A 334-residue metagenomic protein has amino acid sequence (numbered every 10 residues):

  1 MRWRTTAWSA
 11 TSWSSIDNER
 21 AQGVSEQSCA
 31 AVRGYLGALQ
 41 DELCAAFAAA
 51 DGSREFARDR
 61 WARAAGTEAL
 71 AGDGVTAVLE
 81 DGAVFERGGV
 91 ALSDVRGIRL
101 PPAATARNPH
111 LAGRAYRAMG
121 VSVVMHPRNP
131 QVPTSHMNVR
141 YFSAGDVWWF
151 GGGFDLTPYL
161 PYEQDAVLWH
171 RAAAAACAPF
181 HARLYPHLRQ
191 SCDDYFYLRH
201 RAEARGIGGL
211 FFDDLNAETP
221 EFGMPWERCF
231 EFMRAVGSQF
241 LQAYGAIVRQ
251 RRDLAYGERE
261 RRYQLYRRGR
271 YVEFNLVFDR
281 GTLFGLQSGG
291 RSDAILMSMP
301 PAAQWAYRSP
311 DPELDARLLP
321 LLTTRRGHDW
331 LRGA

Functional and structural regions predicted by a protein language model:
A7-A10: Short amphipathic, helix-prone segments within low-complexity/disordered or flexible regions
S25-N108, T219-G257, R261-Y271, N275: Gly/Pro-rich turn-and-neighbor structural signature
D73-G152: Internal mixed beta-strand/loop scaffold within catalytic domains of large alpha/beta enzymes
G89, R117-M119, W148-T157, E203-E227 (+1 more regions): Glycine-rich, often proline-containing surface loops adjacent to acidic residues and nearby aromatics that form
G145-L188: Compact, glycine/acidic-enriched structural inserts
A176-F232, I247-R249: Long, charged, mostly alpha-helical binding arms that flank functional sites
R189, D193-F211, R249-A294: An amphipathic alpha-helical core segment
S288-A334: TerminUS-proximal long segments
